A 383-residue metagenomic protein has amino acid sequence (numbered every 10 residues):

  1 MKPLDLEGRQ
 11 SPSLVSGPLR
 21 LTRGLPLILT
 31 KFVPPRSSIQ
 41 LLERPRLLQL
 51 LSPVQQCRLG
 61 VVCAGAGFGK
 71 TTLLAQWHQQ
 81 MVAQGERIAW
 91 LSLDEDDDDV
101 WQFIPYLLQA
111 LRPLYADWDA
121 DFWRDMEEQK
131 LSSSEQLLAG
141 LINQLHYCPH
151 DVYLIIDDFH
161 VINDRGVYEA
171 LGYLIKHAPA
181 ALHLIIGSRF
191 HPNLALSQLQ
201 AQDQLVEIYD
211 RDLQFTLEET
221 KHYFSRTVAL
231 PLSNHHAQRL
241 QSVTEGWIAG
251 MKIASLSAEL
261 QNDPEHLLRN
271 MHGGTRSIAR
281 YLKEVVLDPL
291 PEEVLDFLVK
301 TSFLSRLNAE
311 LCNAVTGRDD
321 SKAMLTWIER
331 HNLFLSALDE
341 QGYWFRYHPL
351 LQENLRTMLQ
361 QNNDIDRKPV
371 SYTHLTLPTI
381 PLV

Functional and structural regions predicted by a protein language model:
E7-Q10, V61, G65-F68, L74-A75 (+7 more regions): C-terminal boundary/linker of central alpha/beta nucleotide-binding cores
R9, R20-P26, R46-L47, T72-Q76 (+5 more regions): Alpha-helical sensor/transducer elements of the RecA-like P-loop NTPase core
G17-L51, A120-R124, H222: Conserved adenine-nucleotide phosphate-binding loops and their immediately adjacent elements
Q56-G60: Pre-Walker A (Motif I) flank of P-loop NTPase domains
F68, L73-D151, F159-N163: Conserved phosphate-binding/catalytic loops and adjacent sensor/switch elements of nucleotide-binding enzymes, spanning
Q261-R276: Conserved C-terminal helix/linker of AAA+ ATPases
T373-T379: Conserved small/polar residues in nucleotide/adenosyl-binding loops
